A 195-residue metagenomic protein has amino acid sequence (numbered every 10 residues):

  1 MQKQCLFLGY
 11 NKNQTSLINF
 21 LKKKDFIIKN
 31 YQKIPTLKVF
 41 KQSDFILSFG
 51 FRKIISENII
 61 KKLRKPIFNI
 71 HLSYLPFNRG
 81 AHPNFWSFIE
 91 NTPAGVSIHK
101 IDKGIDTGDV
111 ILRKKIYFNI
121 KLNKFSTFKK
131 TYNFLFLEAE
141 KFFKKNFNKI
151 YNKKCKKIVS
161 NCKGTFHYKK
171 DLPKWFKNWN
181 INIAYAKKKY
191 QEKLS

Functional and structural regions predicted by a protein language model:
M1-S195: One-carbon transfer enzymes
